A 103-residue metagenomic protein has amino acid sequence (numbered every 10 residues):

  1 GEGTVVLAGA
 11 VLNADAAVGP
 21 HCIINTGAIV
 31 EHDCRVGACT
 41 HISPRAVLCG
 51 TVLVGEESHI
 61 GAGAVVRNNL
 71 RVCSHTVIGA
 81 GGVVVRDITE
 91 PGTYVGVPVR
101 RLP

Functional and structural regions predicted by a protein language model:
G1-L102: Structural signal for interior beta-strand "rungs" in well-ordered beta-sheet cores of soluble enzyme domains
